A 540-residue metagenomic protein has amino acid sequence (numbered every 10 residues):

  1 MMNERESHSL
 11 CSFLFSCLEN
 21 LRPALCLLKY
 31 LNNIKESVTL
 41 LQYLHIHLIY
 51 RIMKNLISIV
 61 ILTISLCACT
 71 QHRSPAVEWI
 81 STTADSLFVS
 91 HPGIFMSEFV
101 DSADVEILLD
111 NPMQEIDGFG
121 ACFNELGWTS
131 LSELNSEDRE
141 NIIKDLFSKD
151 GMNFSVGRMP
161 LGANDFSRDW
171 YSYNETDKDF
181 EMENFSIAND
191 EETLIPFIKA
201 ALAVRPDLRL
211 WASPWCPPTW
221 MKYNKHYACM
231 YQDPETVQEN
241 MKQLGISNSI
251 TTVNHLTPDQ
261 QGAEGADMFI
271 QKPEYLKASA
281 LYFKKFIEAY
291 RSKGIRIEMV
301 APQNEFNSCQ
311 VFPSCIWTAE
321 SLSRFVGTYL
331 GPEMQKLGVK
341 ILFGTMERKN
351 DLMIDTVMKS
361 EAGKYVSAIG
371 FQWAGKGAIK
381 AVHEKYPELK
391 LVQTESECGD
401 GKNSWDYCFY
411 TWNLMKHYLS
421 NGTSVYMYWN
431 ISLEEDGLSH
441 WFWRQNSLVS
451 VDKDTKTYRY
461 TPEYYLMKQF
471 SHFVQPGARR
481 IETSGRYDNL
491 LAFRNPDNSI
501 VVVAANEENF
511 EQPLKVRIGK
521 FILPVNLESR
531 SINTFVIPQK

Functional and structural regions predicted by a protein language model:
M1, S9-P75: Bacterial Sec-dependent N-terminal signal peptides
V89-I297: N-terminal catalytic cores of secreted or lumenal carbohydrate-active enzymes
A121, N153, L210, V300 (+3 more regions): Conserved, mostly hydrophobic/aromatic
A278-M299, F306-G399: Active-site neighborhood of glycoside hydrolase catalytic domains
Q393-Y464: Aromatic/acidic polysaccharide-binding cleft in carbohydrate-active enzymes
V451-N498: Glycan-recognition and catalytic regions of carbohydrate-active enzymes
H472, T483-G519, P524-N526, R530: Carbohydrate-binding surface patches
E528-K540: C-terminal beta-strand-rich structural cap/linker in extracellular carbohydrate-active enzymes
